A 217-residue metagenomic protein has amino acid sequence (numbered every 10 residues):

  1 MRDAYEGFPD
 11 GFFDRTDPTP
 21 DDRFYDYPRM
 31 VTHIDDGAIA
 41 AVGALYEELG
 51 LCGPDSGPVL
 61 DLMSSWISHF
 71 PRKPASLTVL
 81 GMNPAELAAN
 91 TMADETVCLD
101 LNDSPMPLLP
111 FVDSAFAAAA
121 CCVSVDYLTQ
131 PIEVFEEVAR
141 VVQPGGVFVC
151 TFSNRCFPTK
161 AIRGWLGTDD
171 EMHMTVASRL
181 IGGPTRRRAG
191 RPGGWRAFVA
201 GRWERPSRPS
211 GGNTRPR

Functional and structural regions predicted by a protein language model:
M1-G53: Class I SAM-dependent methyltransferase Rossmann-like catalytic core, especially the SAM/SAH-binding loop
G37, A44-L109: Class I SAM-dependent methyltransferase SAM/SAH-binding core
A41, T168-A197: Short alpha-helix
A117-I132: A short SAM/SAH-binding and catalytic strip from SAM-dependent methyltransferases
T129, Q143, R186: Short conserved AdoMet
I132-V147: A short glycine-rich, Lys/Arg-flanked "PGG" loop and its adjoining helix->strand segment in the class I
V147-R179: Conserved class I S-adenosyl-L-methionine
P184-R186, G194-R217: Core SAM-dependent methyltransferase catalytic element
